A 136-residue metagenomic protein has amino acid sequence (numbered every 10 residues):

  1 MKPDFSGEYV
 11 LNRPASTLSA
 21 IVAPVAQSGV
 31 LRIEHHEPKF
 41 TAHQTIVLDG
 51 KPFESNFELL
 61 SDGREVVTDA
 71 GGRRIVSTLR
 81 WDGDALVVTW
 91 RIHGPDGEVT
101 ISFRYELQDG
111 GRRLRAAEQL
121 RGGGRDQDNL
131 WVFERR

Functional and structural regions predicted by a protein language model:
M1-R136: Hydrophobic small-molecule pocket/channel-lining residues, especially in calycin-type beta-barrels
